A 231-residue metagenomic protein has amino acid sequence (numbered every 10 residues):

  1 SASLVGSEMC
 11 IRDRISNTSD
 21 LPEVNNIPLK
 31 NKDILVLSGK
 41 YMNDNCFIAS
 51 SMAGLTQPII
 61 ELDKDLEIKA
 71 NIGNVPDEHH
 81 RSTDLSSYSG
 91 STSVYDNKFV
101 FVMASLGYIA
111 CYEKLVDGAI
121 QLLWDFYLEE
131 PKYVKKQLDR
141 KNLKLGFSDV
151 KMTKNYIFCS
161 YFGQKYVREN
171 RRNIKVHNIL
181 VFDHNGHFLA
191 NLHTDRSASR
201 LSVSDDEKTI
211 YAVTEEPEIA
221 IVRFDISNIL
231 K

Functional and structural regions predicted by a protein language model:
S1-D13: Single conserved hydrophobic/aromatic residue that forms the stacking wall/gate of nucleotide- or nucleobase-binding
R12-N17, I59-K64, I174-H187, D225: Beta-propeller blade signature
S19-K32, I68-S87, Q121-N142, R196: Surface-exposed loop and turn segments in beta-propeller and other repeat-based domains that flank or scaffold
N31-M42, S82-S91, L145-D149, R196-S204: Repeated scaffold domains used in trafficking and secretory/extracellular systems, primarily beta-propellers
N43-N45, D96-K98, K154-Y156, D206-K208: Short coil/turn segments that connect the beta-strands within blades of beta-propeller domains
M52-Q57, L106-Y108, Q164-R168, E216-I219: Short glycine/acidic-enriched loop and turn motifs that connect beta-strands
E129-D139, H184-D205: Conserved blade-ending motifs and adjacent loop-strand segments that build the rim/top face of beta-propeller domains
R140-V181: Loop/turn-rich, solvent-exposed surfaces of beta-rich toroidal or solenoidal domains
